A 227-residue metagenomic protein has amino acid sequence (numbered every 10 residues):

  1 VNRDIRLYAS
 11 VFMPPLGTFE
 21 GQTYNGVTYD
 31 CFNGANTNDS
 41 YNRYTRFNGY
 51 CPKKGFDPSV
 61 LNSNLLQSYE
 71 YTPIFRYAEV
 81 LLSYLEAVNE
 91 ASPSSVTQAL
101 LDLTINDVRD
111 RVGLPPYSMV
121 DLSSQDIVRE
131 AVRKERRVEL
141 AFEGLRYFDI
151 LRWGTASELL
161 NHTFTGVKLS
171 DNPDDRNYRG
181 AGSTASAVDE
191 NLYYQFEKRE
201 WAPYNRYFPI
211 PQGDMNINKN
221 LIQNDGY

Functional and structural regions predicted by a protein language model:
V1-Y77, G226: Flexible, polar/acidic helix-loop-strand segments at domain edges
D4, L101-I105, R129: Extracytoplasmic/secreted envelope proteins and their assembly/folding machinery, especially bacterial periplasmic
L7, A78, L85, V132 (+1 more regions): Hydrophobic, well-ordered secondary-structure elements that form the walls of internal hydrophobic environments
L7, L100, S124: FAD-dependent oxidoreductase catalytic-site/capping-region signature
S10, T97, P211: Residue-level signal for threonine
P14-T18, V88-S95, V108-V112, P116 (+2 more regions): A generic secondary-structure signal for well-formed alpha-helical elements
Q67, Y71-I74, R109, M119-Y227: Long, intrinsically disordered, low-complexity segments
Y69-G113: Extended amphipathic alpha-helical segments enriched in small hydrophobics
